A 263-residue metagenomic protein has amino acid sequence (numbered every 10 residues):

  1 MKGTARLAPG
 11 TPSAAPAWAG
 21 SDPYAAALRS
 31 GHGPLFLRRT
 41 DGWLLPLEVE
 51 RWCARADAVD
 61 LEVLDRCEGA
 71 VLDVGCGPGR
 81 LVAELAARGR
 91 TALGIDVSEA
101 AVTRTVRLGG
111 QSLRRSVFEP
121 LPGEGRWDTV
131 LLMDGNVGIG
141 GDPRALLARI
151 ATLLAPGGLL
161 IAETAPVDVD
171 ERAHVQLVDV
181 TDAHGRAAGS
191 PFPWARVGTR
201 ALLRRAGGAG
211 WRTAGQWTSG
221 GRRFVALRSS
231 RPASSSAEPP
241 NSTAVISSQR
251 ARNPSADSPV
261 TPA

Functional and structural regions predicted by a protein language model:
M1-R66: S-adenosyl-L-methionine
S98: Conserved SAM/SAH-binding beta-strand->alpha-helix loop
G109-E119: Conserved SAM-binding strand-loop segment of SAM-dependent methyltransferases
F118-V130: A short acidic, Gly/Pro-enriched loop at the edge of an enzyme's catalytic core that lines a small-molecule cofactor
W127-R144: A short SAM/SAH-binding and catalytic strip from SAM-dependent methyltransferases
R144-P156: A short glycine-rich, Lys/Arg-flanked "PGG" loop and its adjoining helix->strand segment in the class I
G157-A165: Conserved beta-strand signature within the Rossmann-like core of class I S-adenosyl-L-methionine
F192-G210: Short alpha-helix
